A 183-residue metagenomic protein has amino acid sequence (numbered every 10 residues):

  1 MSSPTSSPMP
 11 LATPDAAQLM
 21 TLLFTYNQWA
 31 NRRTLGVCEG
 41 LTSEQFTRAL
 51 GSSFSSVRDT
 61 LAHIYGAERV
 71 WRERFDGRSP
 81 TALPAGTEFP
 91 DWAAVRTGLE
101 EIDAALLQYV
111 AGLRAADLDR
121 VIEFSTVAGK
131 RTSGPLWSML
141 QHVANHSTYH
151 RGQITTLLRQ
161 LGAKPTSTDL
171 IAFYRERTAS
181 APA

Functional and structural regions predicted by a protein language model:
S2-T25: Extreme N-terminal tail/first-helix region
Q18-L19, D91, L106, S138-Q141: A ubiquitous short alpha-helical element
T21-A85, T126-A183: Short, contiguous alpha-helical
R78-D119: Helix-adjacent hinge/juxtasegments
R120-F124: SAM-dependent methyltransferase
